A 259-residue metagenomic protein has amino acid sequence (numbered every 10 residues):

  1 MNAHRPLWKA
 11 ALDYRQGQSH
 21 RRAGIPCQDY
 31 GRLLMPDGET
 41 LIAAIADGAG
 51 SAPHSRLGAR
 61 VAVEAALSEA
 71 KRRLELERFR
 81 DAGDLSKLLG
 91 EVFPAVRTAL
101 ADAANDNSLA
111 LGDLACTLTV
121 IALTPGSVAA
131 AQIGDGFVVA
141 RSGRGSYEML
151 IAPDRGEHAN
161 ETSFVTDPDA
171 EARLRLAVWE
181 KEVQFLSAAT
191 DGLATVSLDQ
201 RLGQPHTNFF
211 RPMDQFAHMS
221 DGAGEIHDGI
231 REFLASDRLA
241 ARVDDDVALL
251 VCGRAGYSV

Functional and structural regions predicted by a protein language model:
M1-N2, D169-V259: C-terminal catalytic subdomain
M1-S68, G136, D169-A177, V243-L250: N-terminal entry segment of metal-dependent catalytic domains or homologous docking segments
A11-I25, R97-L109, A140-K181, F216 (+3 more regions): PP2C/PPM family metal-dependent serine/threonine protein phosphatase catalytic domain, recognizing the conserved
I25-L34, L111-P125, A129, R155-L198: Acidic loop->beta-strand submotif enriched in PP2C/PPM serine/threonine phosphatases
M35-G38, A122-S127, G134, R141-S146 (+1 more regions): Short acidic-glycine loop/turn motifs at beta-strand connectors
P53-S55, A140-R141, V196-L198: Short helix/loop capping segments that flank catalytic or ligand/cofactor-binding pockets
A65-T98, N105, T207-G229: Helix-loop-helix
F79-V139, R173-E180, D244: Catalytic core of PPM/PP2C metal-dependent serine/threonine phosphatase domains
